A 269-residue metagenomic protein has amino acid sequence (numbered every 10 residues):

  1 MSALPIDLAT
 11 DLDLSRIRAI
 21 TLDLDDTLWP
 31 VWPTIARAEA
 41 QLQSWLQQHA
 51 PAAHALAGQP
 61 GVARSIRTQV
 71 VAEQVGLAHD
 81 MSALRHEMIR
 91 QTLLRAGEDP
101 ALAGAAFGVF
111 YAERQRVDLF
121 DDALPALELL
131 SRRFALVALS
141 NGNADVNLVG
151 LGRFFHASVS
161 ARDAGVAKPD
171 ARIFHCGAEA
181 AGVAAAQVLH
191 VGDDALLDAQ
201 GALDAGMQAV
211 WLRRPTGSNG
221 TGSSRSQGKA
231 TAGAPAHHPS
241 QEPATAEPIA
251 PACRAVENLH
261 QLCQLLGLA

Functional and structural regions predicted by a protein language model:
M1-I20, W32, Q48, E98-P100 (+2 more regions): Asp-based, Mg2+/Mn2+-dependent phosphohydrolase catalytic module
A3-L8, L12-D121: N-terminal helical cap/lid subdomain that shapes the substrate entry/recognition surface in HAD-like hydrolases
M81-L84, E128-R132: Short alpha-helical linear motifs
